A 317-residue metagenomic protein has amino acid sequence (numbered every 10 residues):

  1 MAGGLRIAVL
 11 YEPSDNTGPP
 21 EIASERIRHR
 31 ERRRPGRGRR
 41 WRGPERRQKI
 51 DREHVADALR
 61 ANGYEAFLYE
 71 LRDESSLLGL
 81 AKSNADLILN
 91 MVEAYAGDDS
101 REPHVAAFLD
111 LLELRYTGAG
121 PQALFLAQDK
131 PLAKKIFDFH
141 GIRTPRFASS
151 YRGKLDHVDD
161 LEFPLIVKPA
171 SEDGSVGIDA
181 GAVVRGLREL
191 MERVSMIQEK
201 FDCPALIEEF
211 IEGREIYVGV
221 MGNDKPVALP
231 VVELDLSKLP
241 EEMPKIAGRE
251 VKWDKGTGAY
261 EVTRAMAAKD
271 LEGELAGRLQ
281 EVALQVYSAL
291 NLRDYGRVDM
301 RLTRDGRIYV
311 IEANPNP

Functional and structural regions predicted by a protein language model:
M1-T117, Q122, L126-Q128, L132 (+1 more regions): ATP-binding N-terminal substructure of ATP-dependent carboxylate-amine bond-forming enzymes
M1-Y11, A81-N84, L124-L206, I211-R214 (+2 more regions): Active-site nucleotide/adenylate-binding loops and adjacent lid/helix of ATP-dependent enzymes
S14-D15, K225, P315: Short, glycine/serine-rich, charged loops/turns that create anion-binding and catalytic segments at active sites
N16-E21, D173-V176, G256-A259: Short acidic/His/Gly/Ser-rich catalytic and metal-binding motifs that mark active-site loops of diverse hydrolases
L109, E209, V218-V220, Y287-P317: Conserved metal-phosphate-binding beta-hairpin within the catalytic cores of diverse ATP-dependent phosphoryl-transfer
L187-E281, R304-Y309: Phosphate-binding site of ATP-dependent enzymes
